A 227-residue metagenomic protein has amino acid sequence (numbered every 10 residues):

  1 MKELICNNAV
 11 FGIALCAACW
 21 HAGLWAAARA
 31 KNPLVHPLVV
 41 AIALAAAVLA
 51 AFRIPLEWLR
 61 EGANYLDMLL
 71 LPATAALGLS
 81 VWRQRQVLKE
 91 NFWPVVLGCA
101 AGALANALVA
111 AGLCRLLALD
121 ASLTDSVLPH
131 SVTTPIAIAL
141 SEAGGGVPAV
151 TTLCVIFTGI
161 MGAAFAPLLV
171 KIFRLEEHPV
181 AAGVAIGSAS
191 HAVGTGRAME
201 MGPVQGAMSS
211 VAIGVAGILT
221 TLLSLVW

Functional and structural regions predicted by a protein language model:
M1-C6, G112-L123, E142-V150, V226: Helix-coil boundary and interhelical linker segments in multi-pass alpha-helical membrane proteins
K2-C16, W20-W82, V87-P94, G98 (+1 more regions): Helical membrane-embedded segments and adjacent short helical loop/helix-boundary regions of multi-pass membrane
L38, Q84, P94, S122 (+1 more regions): Internal alpha-helical transmembrane segments of multi-pass membrane proteins
V39-A51, L71-L77, L97-V109, L128-I138 (+2 more regions): Small-residue-rich segments of transmembrane alpha-helices in multi-pass membrane proteins, especially helix faces
L79-V95, R115-L116, L140-F157: Helix-loop-helix hairpins and the membrane-proximal interhelical loops of multi-pass alpha-helical transport proteins
L97-A137, M161-R174: Transmembrane alpha-helices that form the ion-translocation and gating core of multi-pass ion transport proteins
A105, F157-A166, S190, V211-L223: Membrane-embedded alpha-helical segments of transport systems, primarily multispan ion/solute transporters
L123-F157, E177-V215: Alpha-helical membrane segments and immediately flanking helix-loop junctions that form or couple to the substrate/ion
